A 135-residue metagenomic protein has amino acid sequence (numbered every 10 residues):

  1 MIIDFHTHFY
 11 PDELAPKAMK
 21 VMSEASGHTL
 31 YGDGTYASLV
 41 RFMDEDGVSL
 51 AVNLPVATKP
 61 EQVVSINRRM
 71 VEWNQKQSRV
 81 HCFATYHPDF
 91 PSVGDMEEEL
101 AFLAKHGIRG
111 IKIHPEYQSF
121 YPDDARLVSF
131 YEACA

Functional and structural regions predicted by a protein language model:
M1-N53, P60-E61: An N-terminally biased module of ancient metal coordination in phosphate/nucleic-acid-related enzymes
L50, T58-A135: Active-site gating/metal-coordination segments in enzymes
